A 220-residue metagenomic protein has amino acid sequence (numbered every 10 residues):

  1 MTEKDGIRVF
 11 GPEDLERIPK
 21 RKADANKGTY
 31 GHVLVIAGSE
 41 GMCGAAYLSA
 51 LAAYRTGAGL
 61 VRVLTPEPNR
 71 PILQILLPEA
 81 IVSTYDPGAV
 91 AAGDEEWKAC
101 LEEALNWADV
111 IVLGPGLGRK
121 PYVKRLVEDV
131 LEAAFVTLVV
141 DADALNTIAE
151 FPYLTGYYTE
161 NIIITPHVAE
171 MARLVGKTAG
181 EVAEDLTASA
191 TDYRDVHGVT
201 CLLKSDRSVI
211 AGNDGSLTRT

Functional and structural regions predicted by a protein language model:
M1-T137, N146-I163, V168-T220: Small-residue (G/A/S/T)-rich helix-start motifs and N-terminal tracts that mark the onset
